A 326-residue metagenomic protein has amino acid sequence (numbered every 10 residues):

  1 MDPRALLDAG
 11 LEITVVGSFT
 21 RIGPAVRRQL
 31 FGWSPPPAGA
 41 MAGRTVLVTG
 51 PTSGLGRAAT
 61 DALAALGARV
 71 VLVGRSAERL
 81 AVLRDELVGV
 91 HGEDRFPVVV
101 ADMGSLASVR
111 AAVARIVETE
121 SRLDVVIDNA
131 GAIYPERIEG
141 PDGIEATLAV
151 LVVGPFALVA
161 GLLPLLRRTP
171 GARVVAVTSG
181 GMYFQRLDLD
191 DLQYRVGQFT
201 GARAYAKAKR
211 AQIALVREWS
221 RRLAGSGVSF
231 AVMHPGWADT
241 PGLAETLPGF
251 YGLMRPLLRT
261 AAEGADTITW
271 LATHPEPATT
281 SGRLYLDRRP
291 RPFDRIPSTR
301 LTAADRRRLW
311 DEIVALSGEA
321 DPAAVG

Functional and structural regions predicted by a protein language model:
M1-L47, R186, T302-G326: Non-catalytic terminal and boundary segments that flank Rossmann-like NAD(P)-dependent oxidoreductase
A5-I13, F19, P24, V109 (+3 more regions): C-terminal helical subdomain
W33-R75: Canonical Rossmann dinucleotide-binding motif of NAD(H)/NADP(H)-dependent dehydrogenases/reductases, specifically
D61, F156, R210-R217, R221 (+1 more regions): Conserved active-site helix of classical SDR/Rossmann-fold NAD(P)-dependent CH-OH oxidoreductases
A77-E78, V98-A114: The beta1-alpha1 cofactor-binding region of Rossmann-like NAD(H)/NADP(H)-dependent oxidoreductases
H91-R95, R115-D128, Y134-G140: A glycine-rich helix->loop->beta "capping" turn within Rossmann-like NAD(P)(H)-dependent oxidoreductase domains
G131-L148, R167-G227, H234-M254: Catalytic loop of short-chain dehydrogenase/reductase
